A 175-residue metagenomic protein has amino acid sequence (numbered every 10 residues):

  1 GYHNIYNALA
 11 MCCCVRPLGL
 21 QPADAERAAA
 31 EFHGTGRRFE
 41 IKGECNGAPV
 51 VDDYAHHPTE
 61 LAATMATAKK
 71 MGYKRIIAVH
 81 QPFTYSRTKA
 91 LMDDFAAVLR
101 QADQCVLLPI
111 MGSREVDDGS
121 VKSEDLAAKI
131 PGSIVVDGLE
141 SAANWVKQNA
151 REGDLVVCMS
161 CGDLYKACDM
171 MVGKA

Functional and structural regions predicted by a protein language model:
G1-Q104: Nucleotide phosphate-binding/pyrophosphate-handling subdomain across enzymes that bind or process nucleotide phosphates
D24, E60-A63, D125, S141 (+1 more regions): An acidic, carboxylate-rich microenvironment
V51-D52, V136-D137, M159: Thr-Gly-centered strand-to-loop micro-motif
A63, A90-M92, D118-G119, K147 (+1 more regions): Short amphipathic alpha-helical segments
V79, L108, C158-M159: Short hydrophobic segments within beta-strands
P82-Y85, M111-S113, C161-L164: Short glycine-rich anion-binding loops that position phosphate/pyrophosphate groups of nucleotides and phosphorylated
F95-E152: C-terminal helical cap/extension that packs against the catalytic core of soluble nucleotide-cofactor enzymes
A142-G173: A glycine-rich beta-strand to alpha-helix segment that forms a phosphate/ribose-binding loop at ligand/cofactor sites
